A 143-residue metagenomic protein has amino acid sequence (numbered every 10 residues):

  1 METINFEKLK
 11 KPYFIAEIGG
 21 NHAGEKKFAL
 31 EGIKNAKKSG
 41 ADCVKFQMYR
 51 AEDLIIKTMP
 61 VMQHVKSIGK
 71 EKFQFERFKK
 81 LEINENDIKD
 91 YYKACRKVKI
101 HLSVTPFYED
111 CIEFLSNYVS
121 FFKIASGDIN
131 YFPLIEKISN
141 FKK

Functional and structural regions predicted by a protein language model:
M1-A16: N-terminal amphipathic alpha-helix/helix-capping segment at the start of soluble metabolic enzymes
E17, A36, L115: Conserved, mostly hydrophobic/aromatic
G19-N21, Y49-A51, F107-E109, G127: Active-site beta-loop-alpha junctions enriched in small/polar residues
E31-R50, Y118: Catalytic domains of carbohydrate-active enzymes, especially glycoside hydrolases
G40, F114-F122, S139-K143: Glycine-enriched alpha-helix->loop->beta-strand junction motifs that scaffold or abut catalytic
D42-E82: Glycine-rich, proline-tolerant flexible connector loops at the mouths of alpha/beta enzymes
A51, N130-K143: Conserved anion-binding
R77-N84, I100-Y108, F121-Y131, K143: Catalytic beta/alpha-barrel core
